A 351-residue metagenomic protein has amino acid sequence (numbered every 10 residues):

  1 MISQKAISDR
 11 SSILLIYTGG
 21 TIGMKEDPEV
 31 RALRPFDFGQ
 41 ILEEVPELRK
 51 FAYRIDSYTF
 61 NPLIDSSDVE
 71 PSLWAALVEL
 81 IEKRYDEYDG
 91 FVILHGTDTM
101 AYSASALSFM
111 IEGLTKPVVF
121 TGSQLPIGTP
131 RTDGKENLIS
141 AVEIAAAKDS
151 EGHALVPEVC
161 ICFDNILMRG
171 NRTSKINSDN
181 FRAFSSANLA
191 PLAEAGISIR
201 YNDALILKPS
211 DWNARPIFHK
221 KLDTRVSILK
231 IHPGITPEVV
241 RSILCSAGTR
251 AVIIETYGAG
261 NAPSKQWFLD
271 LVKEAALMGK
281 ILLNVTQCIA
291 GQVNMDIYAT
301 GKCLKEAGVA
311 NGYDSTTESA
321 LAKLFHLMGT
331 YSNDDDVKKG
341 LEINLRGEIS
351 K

Functional and structural regions predicted by a protein language model:
M1-K83: ATP/NTP phosphate-donor binding region
S3-A6, T256-K351: C-terminal non-catalytic interaction/assembly regions of soluble proteins
D9-I13, T18, A52-Y53, D86-G90 (+6 more regions): Short coil/turn connectors at secondary-structure junctions
D9-R10, I16-G23, F38-R49, R169-A259 (+3 more regions): Accessory alpha-helical/coil subdomains and C-terminal extensions that flank or cap enzyme catalytic cores
I16-T18, I93-H95, V119-G122, P157-D164 (+3 more regions): Short beta-strand segments
M24-K25, T99-A104, G134-L138, N261-S264: Short glycine/serine/threonine-rich phosphate/pyrophosphate-binding segments that cradle anionic phosphate groups
I93-K116, S264-L271, T300: Short Gly/Thr/Asp-enriched flexible loops that form oxyanion-binding sites at enzyme active sites
F120-I197: Internal gly/pro-rich beta-alpha loop/helix module that stabilizes soluble enzyme cofactors or their anionic handles
